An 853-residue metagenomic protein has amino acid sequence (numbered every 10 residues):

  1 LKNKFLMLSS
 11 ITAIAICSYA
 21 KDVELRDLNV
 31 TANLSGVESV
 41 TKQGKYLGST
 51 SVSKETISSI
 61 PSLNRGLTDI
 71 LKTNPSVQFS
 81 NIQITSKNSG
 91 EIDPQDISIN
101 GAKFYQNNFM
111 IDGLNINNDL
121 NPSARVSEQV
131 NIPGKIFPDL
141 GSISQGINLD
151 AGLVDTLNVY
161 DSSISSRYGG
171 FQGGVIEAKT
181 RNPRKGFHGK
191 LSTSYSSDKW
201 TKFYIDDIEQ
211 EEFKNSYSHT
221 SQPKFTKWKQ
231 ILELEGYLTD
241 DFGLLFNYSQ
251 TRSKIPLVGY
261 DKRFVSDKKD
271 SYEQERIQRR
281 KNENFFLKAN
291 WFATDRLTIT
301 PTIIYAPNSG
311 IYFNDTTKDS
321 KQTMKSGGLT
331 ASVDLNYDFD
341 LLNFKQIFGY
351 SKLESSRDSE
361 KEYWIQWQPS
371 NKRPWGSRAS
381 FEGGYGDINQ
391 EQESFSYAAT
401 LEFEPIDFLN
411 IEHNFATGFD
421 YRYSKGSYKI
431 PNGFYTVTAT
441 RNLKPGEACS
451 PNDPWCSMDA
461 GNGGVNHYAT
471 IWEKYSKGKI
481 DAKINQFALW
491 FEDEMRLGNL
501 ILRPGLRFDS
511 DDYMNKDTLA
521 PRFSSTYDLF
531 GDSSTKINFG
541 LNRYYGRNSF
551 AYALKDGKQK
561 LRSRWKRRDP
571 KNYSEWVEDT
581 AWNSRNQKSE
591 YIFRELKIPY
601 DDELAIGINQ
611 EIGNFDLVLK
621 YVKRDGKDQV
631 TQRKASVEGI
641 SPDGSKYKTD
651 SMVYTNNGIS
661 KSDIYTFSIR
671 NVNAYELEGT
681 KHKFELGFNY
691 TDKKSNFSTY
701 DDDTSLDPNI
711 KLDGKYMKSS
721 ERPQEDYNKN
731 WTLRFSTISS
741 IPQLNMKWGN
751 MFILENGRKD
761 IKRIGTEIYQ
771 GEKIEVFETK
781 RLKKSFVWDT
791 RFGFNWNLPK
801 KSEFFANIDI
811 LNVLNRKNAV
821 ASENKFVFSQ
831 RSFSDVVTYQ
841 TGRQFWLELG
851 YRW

Functional and structural regions predicted by a protein language model:
K42-S165, Q172-V175, N215: Periplasmic N-terminal accessory/gating domains of Gram-negative outer-membrane beta-barrel systems
L149-G152, S166-Y168, P183-G189, L238-F242 (+10 more regions): Short loop/turn motifs that connect adjacent beta-strands in outer-membrane beta-barrel proteins
D155-S163, V175-T180, R184-E235, Y272-Q278: Short strand-turn segments of transmembrane beta-barrel domains in outer membranes, especially the first one or two
F187-K190, H219-S309, S326-N343, P521: Transmembrane beta-barrel wall of Gram-negative outer-membrane proteins
K288-A306, S326-M514, I664-T691: Face-selective signature of the C-terminal outer-membrane beta-barrel domain
A398, E402, T470, K474 (+2 more regions): Solvent-exposed loop/turn elements at secondary-structure boundaries
N499, V618-I764, G850-R852: Gram-negative outer-membrane beta-barrel transporters
K627, Q632, I753-Y769, V787 (+1 more regions): C-terminal beta-signal and adjacent terminal beta-strands/loops of Gram-negative outer-membrane beta-barrel proteins
